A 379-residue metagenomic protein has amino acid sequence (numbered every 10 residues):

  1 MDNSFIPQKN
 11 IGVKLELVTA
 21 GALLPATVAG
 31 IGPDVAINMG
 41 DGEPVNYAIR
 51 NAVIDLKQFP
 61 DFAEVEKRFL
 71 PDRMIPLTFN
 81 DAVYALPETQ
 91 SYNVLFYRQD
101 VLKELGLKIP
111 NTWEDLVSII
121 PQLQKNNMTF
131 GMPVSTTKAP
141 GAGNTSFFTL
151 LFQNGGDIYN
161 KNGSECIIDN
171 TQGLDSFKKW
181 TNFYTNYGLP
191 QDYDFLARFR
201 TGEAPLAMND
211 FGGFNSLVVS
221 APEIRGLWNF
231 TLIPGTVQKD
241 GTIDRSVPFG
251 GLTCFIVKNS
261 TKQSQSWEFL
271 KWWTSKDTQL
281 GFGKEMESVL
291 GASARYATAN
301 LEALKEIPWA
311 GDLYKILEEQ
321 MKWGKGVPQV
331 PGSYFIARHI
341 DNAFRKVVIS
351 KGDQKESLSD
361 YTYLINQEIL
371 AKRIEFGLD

Functional and structural regions predicted by a protein language model:
M1-V45, K355-E356, D360-D379: Conserved N-terminal structural module of periplasmic/extracytoplasmic solute-binding proteins
E16-P25, G42, W113-S118, L189-T201: Short helix-initiation/N-cap motifs at beta->coil->alpha
D34-N38, P205-D210, N229: Paired acidic/hydrophobic, glycine-rich loop segments that form the ligand-binding mouth/hinge of periplasmic-binding
G40-V94, K108, D115-V117, G143-S146 (+3 more regions): Hinge/lid segment of periplasmic solute-binding proteins
F79-E88, N93, D115-C166, Q172 (+1 more regions): Extracytoplasmic/periplasmic solute-binding protein
Q122, N162-D192, T236: Glycine-centered hinge/linker elements that transmit conformational signals in sensory and ligand-binding systems
K178, N186-G188, A221-A294, K322-Q329: Extracytoplasmic/periplasmic substrate-recognition and gating elements
P248, W309-I365: C-terminal capping/gating helix-and-loop segments adjacent to ligand/active sites or protein-protein/ligand interfaces
